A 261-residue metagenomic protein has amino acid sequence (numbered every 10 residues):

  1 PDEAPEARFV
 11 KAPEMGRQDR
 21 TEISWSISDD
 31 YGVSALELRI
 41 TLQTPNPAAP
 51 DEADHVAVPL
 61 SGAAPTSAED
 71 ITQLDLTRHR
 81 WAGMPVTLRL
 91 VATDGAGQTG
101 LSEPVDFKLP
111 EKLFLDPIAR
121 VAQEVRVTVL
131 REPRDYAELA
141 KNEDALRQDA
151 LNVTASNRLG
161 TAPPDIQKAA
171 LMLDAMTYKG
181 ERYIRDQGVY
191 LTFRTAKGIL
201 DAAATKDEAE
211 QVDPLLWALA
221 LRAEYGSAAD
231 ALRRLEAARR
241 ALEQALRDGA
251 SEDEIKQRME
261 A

Functional and structural regions predicted by a protein language model:
P1-A261: Extracytoplasmic/secretory ectodomains and luminal regions
